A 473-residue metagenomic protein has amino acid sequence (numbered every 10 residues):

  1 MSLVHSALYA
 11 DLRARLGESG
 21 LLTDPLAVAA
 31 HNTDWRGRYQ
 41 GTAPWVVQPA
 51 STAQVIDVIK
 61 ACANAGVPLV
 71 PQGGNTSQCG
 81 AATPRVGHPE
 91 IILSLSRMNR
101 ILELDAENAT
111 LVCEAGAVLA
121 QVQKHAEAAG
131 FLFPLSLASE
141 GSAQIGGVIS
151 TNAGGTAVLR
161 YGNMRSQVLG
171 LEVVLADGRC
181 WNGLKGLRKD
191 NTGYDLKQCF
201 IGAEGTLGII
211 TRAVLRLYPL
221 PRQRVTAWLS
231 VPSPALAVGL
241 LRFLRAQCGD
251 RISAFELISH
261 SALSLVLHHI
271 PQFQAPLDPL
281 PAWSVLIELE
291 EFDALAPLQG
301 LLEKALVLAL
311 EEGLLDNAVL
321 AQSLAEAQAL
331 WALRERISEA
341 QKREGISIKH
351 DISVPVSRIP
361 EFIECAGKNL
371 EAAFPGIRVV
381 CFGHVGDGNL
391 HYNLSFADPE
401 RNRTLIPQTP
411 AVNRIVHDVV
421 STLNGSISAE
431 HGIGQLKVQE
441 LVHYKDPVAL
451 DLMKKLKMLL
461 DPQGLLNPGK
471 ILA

Functional and structural regions predicted by a protein language model:
M1-K60, S77-A109, A262-Q274, S323-I348 (+1 more regions): N-terminal flexible segment immediately upstream of the FAD-binding catalytic core in FAD-dependent oxidoreductases
M1-W35, N64-V67, A309-A325, T422-I427 (+1 more regions): N-terminal accessory segments
T23-N32, P219, W228-S230, V238-Q408 (+3 more regions): C-terminal substrate-recognition/cap domain of FAD-linked oxidoreductases
G73-N75, A138, H260, G432: Short, ordered loop/turn segments at secondary-structure junctions
R100-E256, L466: FAD-binding subdomain of flavoenzyme oxidoreductases
A106-A109, A227, E400-N402, L436-V442: Short beta-alpha connecting loops at secondary-structure transitions that line or flank enzyme active sites
R179, V438-A473: Activity-critical C-terminal alpha-helical subdomain
